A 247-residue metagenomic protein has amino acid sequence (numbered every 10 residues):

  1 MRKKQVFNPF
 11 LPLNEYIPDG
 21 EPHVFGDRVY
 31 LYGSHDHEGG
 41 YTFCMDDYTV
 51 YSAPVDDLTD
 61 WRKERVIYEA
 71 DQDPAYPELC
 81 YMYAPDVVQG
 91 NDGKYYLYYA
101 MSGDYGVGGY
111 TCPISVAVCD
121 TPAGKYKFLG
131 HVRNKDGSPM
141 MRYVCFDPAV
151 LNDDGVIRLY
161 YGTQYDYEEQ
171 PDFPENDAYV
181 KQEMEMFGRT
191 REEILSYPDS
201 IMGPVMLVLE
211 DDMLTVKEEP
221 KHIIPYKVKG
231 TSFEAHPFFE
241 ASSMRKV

Functional and structural regions predicted by a protein language model:
M1-V247: Carbohydrate-active catalytic/glycan-binding domains of CAZyme proteins, especially the secreted or lumenal ectodomains
